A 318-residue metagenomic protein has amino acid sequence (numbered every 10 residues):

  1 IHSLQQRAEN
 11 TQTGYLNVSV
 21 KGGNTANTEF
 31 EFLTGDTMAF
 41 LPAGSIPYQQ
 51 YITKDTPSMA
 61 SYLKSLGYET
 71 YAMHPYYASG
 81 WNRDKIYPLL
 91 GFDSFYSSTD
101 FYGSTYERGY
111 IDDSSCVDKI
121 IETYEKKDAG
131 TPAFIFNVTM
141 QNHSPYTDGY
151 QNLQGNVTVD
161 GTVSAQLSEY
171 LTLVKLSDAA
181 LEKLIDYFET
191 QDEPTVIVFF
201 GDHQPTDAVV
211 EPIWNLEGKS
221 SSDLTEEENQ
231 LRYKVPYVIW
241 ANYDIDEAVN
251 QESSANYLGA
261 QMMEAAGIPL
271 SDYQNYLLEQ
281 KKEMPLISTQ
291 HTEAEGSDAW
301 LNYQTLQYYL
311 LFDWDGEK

Functional and structural regions predicted by a protein language model:
I1-K318: Solvent-exposed soluble domains appended to multi-pass membrane proteins
